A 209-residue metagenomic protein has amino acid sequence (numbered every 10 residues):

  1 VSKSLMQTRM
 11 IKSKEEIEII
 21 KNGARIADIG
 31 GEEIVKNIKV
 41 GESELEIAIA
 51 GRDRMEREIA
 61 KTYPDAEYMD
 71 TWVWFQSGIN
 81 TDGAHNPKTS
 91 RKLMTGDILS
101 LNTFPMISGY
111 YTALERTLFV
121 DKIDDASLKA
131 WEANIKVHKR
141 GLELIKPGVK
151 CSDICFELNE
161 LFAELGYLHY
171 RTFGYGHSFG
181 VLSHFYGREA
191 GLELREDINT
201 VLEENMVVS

Functional and structural regions predicted by a protein language model:
V1-S209: Active-site neighborhoods and metal-handling regions in enzymes and metal-associated proteins
